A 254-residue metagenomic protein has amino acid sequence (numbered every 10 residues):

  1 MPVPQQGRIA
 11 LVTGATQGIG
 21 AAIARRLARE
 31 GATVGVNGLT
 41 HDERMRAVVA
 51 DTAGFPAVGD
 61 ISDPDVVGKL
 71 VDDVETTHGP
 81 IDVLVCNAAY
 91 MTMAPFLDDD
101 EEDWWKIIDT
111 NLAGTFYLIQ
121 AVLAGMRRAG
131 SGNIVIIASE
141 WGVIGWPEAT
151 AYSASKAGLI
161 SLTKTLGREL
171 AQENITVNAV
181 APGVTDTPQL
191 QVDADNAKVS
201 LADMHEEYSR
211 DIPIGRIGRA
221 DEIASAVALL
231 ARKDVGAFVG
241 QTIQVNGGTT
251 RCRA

Functional and structural regions predicted by a protein language model:
T16-Q17: Conserved glycine-rich cofactor-binding loop
P95-F96, D103-I108, M204, Y208: Substrate-binding pocket helix/loop in short-chain dehydrogenase/reductase
D99, G145-S153, T165, D193: Active-site loop-to-helix junction immediately N-terminal to the catalytic Tyr of the SDR YXXXK motif in Rossmann-fold
I119, S155, T163: Active-site helix of classical SDR
A124, R168-Q172, G236: Alpha-helical segment proximal to the catalytic Tyr-Lys
S139: Residue(s) in the substrate-gating loop at a strand-loop-helix junction that position the organic substrate next
I144, A228, V239-A254: Short C-terminal tail/terminal secondary-structure segment of NAD(P)H-dependent dehydrogenase/reductase domains
